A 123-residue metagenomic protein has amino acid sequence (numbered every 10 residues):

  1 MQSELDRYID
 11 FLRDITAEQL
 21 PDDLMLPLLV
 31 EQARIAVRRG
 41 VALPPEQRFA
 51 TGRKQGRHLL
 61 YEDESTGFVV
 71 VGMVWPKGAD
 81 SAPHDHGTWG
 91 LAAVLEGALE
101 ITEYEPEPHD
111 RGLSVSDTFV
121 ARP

Functional and structural regions predicted by a protein language model:
M1-V41: N-terminal leader/capping segments at the start of a protein or of a new domain
E46-K77: A short glycine-rich, His/Asp/Glu-containing loop-to-beta-strand
V70-G72, L91, T118: Conserved hydrophobic/aromatic beta-strand scaffold that supports enzyme active sites
V74-G90: A short mixed-secondary-structure module that forms the rim of ligand-binding clefts
W75, V94, A121-R122: Short, well-ordered loop/turn sites that connect or cap secondary structure elements
G87-P106: Glycine- and acidic-residue-biased ligand/ion/polar-headgroup-sensing regions
E105-P123: Short acidic-glycine-tyrosine-enriched beta hairpin
